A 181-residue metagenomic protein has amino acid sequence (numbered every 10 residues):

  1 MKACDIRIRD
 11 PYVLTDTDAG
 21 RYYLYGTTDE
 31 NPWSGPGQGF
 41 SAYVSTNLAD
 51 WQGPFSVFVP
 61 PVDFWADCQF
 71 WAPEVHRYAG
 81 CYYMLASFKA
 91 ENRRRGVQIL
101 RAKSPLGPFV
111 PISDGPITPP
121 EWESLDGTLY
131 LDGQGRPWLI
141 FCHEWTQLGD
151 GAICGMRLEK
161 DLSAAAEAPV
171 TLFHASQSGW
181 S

Functional and structural regions predicted by a protein language model:
M1-S181: Carbohydrate-active catalytic/glycan-binding domains of CAZyme proteins, especially the secreted or lumenal ectodomains
